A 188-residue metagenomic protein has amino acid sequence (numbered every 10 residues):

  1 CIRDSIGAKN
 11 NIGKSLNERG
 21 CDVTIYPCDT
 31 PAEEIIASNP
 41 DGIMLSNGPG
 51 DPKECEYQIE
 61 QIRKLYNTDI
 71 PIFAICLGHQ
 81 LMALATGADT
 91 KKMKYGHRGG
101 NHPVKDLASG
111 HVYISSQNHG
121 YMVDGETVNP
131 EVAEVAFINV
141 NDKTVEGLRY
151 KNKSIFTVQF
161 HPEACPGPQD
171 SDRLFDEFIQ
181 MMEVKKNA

Functional and structural regions predicted by a protein language model:
C1-D4: Conserved small/polar residues in nucleotide/adenosyl-binding loops
N10-I25: Short helix-loop-beta junction
Y26-E33: Short acidic loop-to-helix transition motifs that present clustered carboxylates
I35, N39-D41, P162: Proline-aspartate-enriched helix->loop->beta-strand connector
G42, N47-G125, G167-E177, M181-M182: Cysteine-nucleophile active-site neighborhood
G110-K153, A188: Catalytic beta-strand/loop cores that center a nucleophilic Ser/Cys/Thr and support acyl-enzyme chemistry
G147-N187: A glycine-centered loop/beta-turn motif at secondary-structure junctions
